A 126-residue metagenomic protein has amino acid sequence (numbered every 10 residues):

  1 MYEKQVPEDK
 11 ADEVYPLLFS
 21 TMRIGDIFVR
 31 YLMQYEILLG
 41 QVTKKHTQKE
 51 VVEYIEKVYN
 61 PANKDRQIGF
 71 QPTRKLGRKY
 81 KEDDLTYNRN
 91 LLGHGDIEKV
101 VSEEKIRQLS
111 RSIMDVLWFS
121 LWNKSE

Functional and structural regions predicted by a protein language model:
M1-E126: Amphipathic, oligomerization/interface secondary-structure segments
